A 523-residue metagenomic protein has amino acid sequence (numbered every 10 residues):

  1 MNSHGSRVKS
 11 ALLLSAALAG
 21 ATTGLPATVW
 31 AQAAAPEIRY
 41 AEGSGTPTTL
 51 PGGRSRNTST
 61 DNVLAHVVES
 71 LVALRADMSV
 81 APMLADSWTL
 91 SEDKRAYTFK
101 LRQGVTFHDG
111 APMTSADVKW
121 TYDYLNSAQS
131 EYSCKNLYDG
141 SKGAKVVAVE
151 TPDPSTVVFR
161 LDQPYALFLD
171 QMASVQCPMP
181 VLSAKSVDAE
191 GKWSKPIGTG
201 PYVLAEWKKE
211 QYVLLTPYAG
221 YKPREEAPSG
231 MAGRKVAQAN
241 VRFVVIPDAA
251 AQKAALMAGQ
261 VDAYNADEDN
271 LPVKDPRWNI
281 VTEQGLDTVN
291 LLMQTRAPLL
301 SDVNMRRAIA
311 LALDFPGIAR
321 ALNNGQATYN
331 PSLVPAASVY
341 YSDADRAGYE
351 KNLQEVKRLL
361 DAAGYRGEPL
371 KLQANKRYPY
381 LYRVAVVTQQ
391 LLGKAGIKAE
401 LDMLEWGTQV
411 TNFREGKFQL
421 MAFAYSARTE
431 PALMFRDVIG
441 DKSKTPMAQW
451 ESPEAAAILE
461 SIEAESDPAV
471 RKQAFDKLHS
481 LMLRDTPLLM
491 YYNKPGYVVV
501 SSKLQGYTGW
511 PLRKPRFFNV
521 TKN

Functional and structural regions predicted by a protein language model:
Q32-A33, K100, K135-A184, P201-K208: Surface-exposed binding/hinge segments that line and control ligand-binding clefts or catalytic entry sites
Y40, K357, D361-A427, P468 (+1 more regions): Ligand/substrate-recognition segments at binding pockets and active sites
A41-E92, D123, S130, I197: N-terminal lobe/hinge region of extracytoplasmic solute-binding protein
S44-N62, L84-A85, A111, L167-Q176 (+2 more regions): A structural "hinge/loop" feature
D86-E131, P152, V158, L299-S301: Aromatic- and charge-enriched surface segment that lines or borders ligand/interaction sites
D93, H108, R160-P178, I197-D248 (+1 more regions): Aromatic-rich, solvent-exposed beta-strand/loop patch
Y202, T328-A362, Y378-L381: Structural transition elements
K398-Q409, R414, R436-S502, N523: Extracytoplasmic/peripheral linker and loop segments enriched in polar/acidic and small residues with frequent Thr/Pro
